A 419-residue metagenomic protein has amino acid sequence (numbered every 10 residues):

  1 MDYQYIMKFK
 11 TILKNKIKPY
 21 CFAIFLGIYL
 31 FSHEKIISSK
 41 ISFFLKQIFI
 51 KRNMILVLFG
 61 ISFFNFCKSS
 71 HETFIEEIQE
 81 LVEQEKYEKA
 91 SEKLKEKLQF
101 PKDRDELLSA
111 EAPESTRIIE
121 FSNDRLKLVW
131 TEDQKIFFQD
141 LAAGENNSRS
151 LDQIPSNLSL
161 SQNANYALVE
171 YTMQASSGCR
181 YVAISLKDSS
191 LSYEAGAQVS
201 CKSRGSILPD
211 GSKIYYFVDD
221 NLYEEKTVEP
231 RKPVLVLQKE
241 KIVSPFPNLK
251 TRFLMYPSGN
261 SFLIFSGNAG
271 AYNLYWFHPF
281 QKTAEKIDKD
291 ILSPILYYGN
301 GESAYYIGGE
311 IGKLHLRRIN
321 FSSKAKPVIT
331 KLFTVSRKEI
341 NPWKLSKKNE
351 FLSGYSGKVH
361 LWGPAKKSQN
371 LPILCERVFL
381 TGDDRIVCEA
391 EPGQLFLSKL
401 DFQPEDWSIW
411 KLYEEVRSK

Functional and structural regions predicted by a protein language model:
M1-F49: N-terminal secretory signal peptides that target proteins for export/translocation
N53-S62: Bacterial N-terminal signal peptides
N65-F66: C-terminal motif of bacterial Sec signal peptides marking the signal peptidase cleavage site
E72-K419: Sequence signature of WD/YWTD-type beta-propeller architectures
